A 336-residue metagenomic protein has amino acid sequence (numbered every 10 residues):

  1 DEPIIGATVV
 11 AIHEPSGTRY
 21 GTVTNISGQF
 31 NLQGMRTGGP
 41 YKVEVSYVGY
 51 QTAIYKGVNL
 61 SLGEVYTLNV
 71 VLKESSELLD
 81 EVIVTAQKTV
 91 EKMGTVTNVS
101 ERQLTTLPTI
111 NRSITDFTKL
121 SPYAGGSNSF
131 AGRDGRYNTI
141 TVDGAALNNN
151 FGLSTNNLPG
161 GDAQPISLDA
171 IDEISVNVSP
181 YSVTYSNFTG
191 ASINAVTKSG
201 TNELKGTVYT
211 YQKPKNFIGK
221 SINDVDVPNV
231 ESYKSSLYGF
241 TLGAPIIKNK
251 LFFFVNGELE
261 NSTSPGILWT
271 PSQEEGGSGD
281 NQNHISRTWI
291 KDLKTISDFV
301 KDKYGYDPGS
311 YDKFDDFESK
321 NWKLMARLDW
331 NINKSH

Functional and structural regions predicted by a protein language model:
D1-V82, T89: Periplasm-facing N-terminal accessory domains of Gram-negative outer-membrane beta-barrel systems
N25, Q51, K56-N69, D80-S199 (+3 more regions): Periplasmic N-terminal accessory/gating domains of Gram-negative outer-membrane beta-barrel systems
A53, K215, S262-S264: Sequence/structural signature of outer-membrane beta-barrel proteins
A86, V208-P214, V255-L259: Transmembrane beta-barrel strands of outer-membrane/channel proteins
T95, V142-D143, L153-S154, T207 (+2 more regions): Short aromatic-enriched loop/helix-cap "lid" or pocket-rim segments at secondary-structure transitions that line
I114, R136-N138, A170, G200-L204 (+3 more regions): Outer-envelope beta-barrel architecture signal
S154, D169-E173, N216-N223, F299-G309 (+1 more regions): Flexible, solvent-exposed coil segments and beta strand-coil junctions, predominantly the extracellular/periplasmic
E231-H336: Transmembrane beta-barrel wall of Gram-negative outer-membrane proteins
